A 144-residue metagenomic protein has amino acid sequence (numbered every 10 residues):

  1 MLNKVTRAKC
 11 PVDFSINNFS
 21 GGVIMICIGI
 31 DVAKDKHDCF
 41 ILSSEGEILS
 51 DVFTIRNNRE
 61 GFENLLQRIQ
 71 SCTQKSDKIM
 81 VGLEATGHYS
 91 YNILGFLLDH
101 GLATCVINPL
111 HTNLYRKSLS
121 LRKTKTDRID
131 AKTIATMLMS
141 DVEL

Functional and structural regions predicted by a protein language model:
M1-L144: Phosphate- and other anionic-substrate recognition elements at nucleic-acid/protein interfaces
